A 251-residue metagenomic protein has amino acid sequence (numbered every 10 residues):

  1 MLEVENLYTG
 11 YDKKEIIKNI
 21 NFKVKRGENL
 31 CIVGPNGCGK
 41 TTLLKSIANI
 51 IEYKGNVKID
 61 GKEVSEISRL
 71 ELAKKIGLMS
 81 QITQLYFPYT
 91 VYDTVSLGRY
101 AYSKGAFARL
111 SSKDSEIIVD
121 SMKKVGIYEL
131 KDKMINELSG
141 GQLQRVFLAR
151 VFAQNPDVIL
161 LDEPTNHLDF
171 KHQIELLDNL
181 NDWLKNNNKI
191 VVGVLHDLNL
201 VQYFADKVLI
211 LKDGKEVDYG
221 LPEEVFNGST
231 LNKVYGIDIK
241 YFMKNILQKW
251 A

Functional and structural regions predicted by a protein language model:
V33-P35: The feature captures the beta-strand-to-loop junction immediately N-terminal to the Walker
A48: Helix-to-loop junction immediately C-terminal to a conserved catalytic motif
G55-E63, L72: Conserved ABC transporter NBD signature motif
S96, S111-L130: Conserved ABC ATPase "signature" region
M134-L138, Q142: Conserved ABC ATPase signature
I159-E163: Catalytic Walker B motif of ABC-type/P-loop ATPase nucleotide-binding domains
N232-A251: ABC ATPase nucleotide-binding domains
